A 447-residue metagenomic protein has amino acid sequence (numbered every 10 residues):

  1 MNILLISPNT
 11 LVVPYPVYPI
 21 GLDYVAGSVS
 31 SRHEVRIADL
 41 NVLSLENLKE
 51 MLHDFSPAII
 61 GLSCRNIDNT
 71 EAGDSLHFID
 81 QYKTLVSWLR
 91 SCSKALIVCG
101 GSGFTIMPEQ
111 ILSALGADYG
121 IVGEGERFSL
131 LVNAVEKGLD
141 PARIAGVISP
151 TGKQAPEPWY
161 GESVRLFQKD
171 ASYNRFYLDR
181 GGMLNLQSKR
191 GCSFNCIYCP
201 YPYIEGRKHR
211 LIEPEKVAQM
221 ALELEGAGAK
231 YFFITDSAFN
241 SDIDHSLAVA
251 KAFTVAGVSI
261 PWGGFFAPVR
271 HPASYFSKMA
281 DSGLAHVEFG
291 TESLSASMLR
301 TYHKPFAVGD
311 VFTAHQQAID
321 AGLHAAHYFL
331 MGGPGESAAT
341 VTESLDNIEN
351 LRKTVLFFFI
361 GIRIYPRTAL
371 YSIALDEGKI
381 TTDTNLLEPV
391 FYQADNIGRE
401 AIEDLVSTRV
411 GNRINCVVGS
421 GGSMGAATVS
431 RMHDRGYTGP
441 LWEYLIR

Functional and structural regions predicted by a protein language model:
M1-A227: Acidic, low-complexity intrinsically disordered segments
N2-L5, E34, K49-H53, A58 (+2 more regions): Radical SAM enzyme core and accessory elements
P108-A114, G335-E349: Catalytic cores of alpha/beta
G116-A117, A280-H286, R352-T354: Glycine-enriched alpha-helix->loop->beta-strand junction motifs that scaffold or abut catalytic
R165-A326, D346: Radical SAM [4Fe-4S] cluster-binding motif and immediate context
A267, L294-H303, H315-T340, I360-Y365 (+1 more regions): Conserved strand-turn element in the central/C-terminal portion of the radical SAM core barrel that lines
